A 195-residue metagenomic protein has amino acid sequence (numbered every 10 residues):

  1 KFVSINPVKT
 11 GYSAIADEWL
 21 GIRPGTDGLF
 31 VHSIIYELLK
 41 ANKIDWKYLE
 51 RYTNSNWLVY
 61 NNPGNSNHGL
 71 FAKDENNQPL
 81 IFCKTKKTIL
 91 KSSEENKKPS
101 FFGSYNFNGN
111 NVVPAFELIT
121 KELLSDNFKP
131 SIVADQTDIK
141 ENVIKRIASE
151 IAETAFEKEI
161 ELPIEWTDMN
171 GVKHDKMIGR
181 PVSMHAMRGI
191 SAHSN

Functional and structural regions predicted by a protein language model:
K1, E18, R180-V182: Structural beta-strand/beta-sheet cores of well-ordered domains, especially the beta-sheet scaffolds that support
K1-V8: Short, acidic/small-residue loops that bind anionic groups at enzyme active sites
I5, I22, H185-M187: Generic beta-strand/beta-sheet core signal
V8-A14, E18-W166: Long, well-ordered, tryptophan-enriched scaffold segments
I144-N195: Acidic catalytic cores of enzymes that act on phosphate-bearing nucleotides/polynucleotides
